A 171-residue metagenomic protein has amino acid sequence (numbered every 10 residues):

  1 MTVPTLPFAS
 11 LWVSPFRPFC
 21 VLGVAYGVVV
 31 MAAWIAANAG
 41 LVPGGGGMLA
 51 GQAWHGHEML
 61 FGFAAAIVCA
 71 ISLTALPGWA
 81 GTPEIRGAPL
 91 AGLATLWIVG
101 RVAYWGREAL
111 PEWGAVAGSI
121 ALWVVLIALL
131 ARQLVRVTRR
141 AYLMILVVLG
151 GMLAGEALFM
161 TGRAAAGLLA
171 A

Functional and structural regions predicted by a protein language model:
M1-A171: Hydrophobic alpha-helical transmembrane segments of multi-pass integral membrane proteins
